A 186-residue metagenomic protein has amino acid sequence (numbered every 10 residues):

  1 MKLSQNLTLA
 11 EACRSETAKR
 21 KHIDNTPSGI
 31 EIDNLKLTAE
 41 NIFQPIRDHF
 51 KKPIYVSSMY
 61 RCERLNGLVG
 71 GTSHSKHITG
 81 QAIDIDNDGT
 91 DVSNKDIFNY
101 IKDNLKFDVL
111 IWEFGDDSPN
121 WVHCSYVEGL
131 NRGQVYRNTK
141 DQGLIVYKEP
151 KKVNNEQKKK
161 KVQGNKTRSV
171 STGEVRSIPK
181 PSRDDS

Functional and structural regions predicted by a protein language model:
M1-L3, L7-L9: N-terminal, charge-rich interaction modules
T8-E128: Cell-envelope/glycan interface and biosynthesis
T79, N87-S186: Catalytic cores and adjacent binding grooves of peptidoglycan-active enzymes
